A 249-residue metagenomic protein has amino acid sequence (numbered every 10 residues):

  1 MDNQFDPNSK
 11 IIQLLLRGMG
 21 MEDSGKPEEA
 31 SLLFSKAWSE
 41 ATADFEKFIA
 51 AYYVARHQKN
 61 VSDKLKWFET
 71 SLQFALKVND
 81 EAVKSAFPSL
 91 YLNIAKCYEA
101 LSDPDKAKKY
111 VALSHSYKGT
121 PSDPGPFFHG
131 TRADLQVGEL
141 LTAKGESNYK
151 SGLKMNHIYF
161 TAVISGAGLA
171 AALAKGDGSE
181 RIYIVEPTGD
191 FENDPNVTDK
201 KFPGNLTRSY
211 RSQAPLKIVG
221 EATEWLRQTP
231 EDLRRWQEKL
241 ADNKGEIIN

Functional and structural regions predicted by a protein language model:
D2-F5, A37-D44, A75-K84: Flexible helix-coil transition and linker loops at the boundaries of alpha-helical arrays
S9-L32: Alpha-helical segment of the N-proximal tetratricopeptide repeat
K10, A43, K47, K64 (+2 more regions): Residues that mark the junctions of alpha-helical repeat units in TPR/alpha-solenoid scaffolds
L14, F48-A51, Y91: TPR repeat positional signature
A112, S116-G125, R132, T142 (+2 more regions): Conserved NAD+-utilizing ADP-ribose enzyme module
